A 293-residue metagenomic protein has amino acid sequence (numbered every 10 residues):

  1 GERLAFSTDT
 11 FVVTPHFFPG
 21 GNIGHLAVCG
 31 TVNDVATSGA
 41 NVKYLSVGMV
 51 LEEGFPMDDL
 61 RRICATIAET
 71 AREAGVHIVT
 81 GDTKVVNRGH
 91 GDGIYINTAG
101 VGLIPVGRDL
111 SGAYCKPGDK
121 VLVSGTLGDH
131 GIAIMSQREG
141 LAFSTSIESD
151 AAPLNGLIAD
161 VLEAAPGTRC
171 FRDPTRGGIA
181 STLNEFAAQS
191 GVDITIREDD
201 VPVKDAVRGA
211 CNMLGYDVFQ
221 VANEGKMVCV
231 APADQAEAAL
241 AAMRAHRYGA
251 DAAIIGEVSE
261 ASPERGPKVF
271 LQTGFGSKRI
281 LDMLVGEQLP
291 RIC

Functional and structural regions predicted by a protein language model:
G1-V123, I134, F143: Glycine-rich phosphate/pyrophosphate-binding loop regions near the starts of catalytic domains
T31, I63, I67, L183 (+2 more regions): Aromatic/hydrophobic pocket-lining residues that form π-stacking "cages" and hydrophobic walls in ligand
G54, I147-N223: Active-site-proximal betaalpha loop/short-helix elements that scaffold phosphoryl/nucleotidyl transfer chemistry
T126-L127: Short, surface-exposed secondary-structure boundary micro-motifs
E224-A231: A short beta-alpha structural unit
A231-E237: Helix N-cap motif at beta-to-alpha junctions
A238-Y248: Short amphipathic alpha-helices in soluble, non-transmembrane regions that often serve as interface/regulatory elements
H246-C293: Acidic, Ser/Thr/Pro-rich beta/coil linker or hinge segments at domain junctions
